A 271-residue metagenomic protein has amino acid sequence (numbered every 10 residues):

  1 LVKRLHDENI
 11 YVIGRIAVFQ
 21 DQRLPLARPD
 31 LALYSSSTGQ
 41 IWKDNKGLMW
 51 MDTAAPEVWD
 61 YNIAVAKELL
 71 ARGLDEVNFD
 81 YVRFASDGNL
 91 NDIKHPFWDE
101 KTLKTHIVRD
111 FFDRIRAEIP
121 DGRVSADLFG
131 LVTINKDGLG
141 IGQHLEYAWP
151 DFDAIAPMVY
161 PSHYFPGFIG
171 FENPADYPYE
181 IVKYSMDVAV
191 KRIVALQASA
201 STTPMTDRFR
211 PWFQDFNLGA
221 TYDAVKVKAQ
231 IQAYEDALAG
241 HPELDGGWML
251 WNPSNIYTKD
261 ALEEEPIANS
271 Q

Functional and structural regions predicted by a protein language model:
V2-K3, A66-K67, V108-R116, L145 (+2 more regions): Generic structural signal for well-ordered alpha-helices, preferentially at hydrophobic/aromatic core positions
V2-K3, F19-A71: Active-site-adjacent "subsite" loops/lids of carbohydrate-active enzymes
H6, Y11-D21, N78-A85, D99-G142 (+3 more regions): Aromatic-lined carbohydrate-recognition surfaces of secreted/lumenal glycan-active proteins
K46-D60, F97-H106, E172-Y179, D215-T221: The substrate-binding groove and active-site-proximal loops of carbohydrate-active enzymes, especially glycoside
P56-L70, K136-A148, Y222-A239: Short, acidic/polar
A64-F79, R83-S86: Alpha/beta enzyme core
Y81-T102, F165-P166, G170: Glycine-rich, proline-tolerant flexible connector loops at the mouths of alpha/beta enzymes
F152-P166, A175-Q271: Substrate-binding cleft of secreted/luminal carbohydrate-active enzymes
